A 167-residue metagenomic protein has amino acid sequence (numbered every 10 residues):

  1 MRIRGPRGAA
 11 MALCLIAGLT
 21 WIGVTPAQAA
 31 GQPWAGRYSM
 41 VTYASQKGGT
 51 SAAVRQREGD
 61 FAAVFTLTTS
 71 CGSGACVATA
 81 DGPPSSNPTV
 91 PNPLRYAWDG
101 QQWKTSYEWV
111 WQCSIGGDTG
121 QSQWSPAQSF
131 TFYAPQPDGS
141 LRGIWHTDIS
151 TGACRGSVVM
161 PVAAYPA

Functional and structural regions predicted by a protein language model:
M1-A29: Secretory targeting and sorting signals
A30-R37, T68-A75, Y96-W103, T131-L141 (+1 more regions): A short, structured loop/turn motif at beta-sheet edges
A30-R55, P84, L141-W145: Tryptophan-anchored aromatic micro-motifs
T42-Y43, D81-G82, Y107-V110, W145-I149: Beta-turn initiation residues at beta-strand->coil junctions
S45-Q56, C113-Q121, I149-V158: Flexible, membrane-facing loop/turn or short amphipathic-helix motifs that contact lipid bilayers or gate lipid-binding
R55-P126: Predominantly extracellular/secreted and cell-surface proteins with exposed, flexible low-complexity segments
Q123-S150: Internal, hydrophobic beta-strand segments that form the core of beta-sheet-rich folds
S140-A167: Edge beta-strand at a domain terminus
